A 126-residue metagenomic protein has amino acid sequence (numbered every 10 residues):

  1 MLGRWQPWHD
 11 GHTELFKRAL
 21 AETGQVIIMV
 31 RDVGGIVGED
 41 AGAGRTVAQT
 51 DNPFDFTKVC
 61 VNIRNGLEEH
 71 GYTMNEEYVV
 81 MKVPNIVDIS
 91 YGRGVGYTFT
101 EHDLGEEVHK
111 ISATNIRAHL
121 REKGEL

Functional and structural regions predicted by a protein language model:
M1-L126: Nucleotidyltransferase catalytic core that binds NTPs
